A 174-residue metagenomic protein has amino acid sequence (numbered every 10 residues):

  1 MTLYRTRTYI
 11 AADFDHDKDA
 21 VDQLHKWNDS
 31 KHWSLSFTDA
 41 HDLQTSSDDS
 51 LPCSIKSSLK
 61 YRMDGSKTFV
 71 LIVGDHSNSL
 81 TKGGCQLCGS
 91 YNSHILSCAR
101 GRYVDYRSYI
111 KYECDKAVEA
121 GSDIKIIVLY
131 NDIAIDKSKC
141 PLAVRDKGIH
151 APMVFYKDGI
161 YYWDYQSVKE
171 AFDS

Functional and structural regions predicted by a protein language model:
M1-F69, F172-S174: Conserved N-terminal substructure of TIR/SEFIR domains
T2-R7, D132-S174: C-terminal interaction surface of TIR/SEFIR-family domains
A11, L71-G74, V128-Y130: Conserved beta-strand segments of the P-loop GTPase G domain that flank and frequently precede/overlap
K31-S58, D75-Y91, I95-V104: Conserved BB-loop
F37, I126-V128, M153: Conserved beta-strand scaffold positions in the cores of enzyme catalytic domains, especially in NTP/NDP-utilizing
V70-L80, V168-F172: Hydrophobic transmembrane alpha-helix bundles
L80-I135, C140: Amphipathic helical hotspot of TIR/SEFIR-family domains
